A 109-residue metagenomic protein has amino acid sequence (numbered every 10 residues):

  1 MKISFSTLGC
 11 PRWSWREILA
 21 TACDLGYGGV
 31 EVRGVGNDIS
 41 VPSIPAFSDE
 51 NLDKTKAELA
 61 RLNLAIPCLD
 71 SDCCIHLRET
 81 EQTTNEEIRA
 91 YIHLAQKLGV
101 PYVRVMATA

Functional and structural regions predicted by a protein language model:
M1-Y102: N-terminal pre-domain/capping segments
V103-A109: Short, intrinsically disordered, charge-balanced linker/junction segments flanking boundaries in proteins
